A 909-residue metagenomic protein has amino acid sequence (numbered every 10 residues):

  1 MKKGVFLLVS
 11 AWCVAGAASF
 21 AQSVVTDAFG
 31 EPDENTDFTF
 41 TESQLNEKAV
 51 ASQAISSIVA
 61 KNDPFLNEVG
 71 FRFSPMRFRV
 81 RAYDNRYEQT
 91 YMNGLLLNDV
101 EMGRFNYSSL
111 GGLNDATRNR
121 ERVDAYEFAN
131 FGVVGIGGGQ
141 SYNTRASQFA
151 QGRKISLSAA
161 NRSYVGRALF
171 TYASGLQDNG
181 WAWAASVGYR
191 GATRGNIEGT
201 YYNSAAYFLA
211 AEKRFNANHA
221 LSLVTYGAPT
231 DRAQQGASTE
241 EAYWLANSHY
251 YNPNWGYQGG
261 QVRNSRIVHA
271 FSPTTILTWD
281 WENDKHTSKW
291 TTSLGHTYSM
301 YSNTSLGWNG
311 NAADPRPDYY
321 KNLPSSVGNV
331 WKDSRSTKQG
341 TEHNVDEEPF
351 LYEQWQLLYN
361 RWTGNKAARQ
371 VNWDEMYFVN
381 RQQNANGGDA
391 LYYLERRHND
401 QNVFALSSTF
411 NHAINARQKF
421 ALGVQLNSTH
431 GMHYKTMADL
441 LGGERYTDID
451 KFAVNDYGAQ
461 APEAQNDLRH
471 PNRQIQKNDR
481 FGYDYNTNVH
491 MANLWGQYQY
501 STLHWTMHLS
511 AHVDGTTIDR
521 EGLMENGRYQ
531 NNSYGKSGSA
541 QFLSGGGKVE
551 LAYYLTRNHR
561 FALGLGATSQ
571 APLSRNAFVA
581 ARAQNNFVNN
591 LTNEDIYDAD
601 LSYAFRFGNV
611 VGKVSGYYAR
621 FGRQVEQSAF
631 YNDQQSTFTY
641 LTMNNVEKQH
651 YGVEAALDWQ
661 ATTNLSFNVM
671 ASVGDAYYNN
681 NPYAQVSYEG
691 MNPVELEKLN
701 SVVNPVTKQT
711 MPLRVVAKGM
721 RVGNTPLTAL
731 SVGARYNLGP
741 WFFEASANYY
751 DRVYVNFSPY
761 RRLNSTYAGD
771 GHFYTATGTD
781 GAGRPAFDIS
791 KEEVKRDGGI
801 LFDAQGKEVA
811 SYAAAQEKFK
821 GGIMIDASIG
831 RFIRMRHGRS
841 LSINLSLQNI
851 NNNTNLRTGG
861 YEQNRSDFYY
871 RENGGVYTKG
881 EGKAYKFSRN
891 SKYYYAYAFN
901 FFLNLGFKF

Functional and structural regions predicted by a protein language model:
Q22-V24, F667, Y749-Q805, R831-F909: C-terminal beta-signal and adjacent terminal beta-strands/loops of Gram-negative outer-membrane beta-barrel proteins
D99-V100, R104, L110-S156, R167: A beta-strand signature from Gram-negative outer-membrane beta-barrel systems, especially the internal plug domain
A159-A192, N196-Q235, I267-N283: Transmembrane beta-barrel wall of Gram-negative outer-membrane proteins
A220-T278, S302-E395, G458-Q476, Q627-Y631: Acidic/polar loop-and-plug regions of large Gram-negative outer-membrane beta-barrel proteins
A237-A242, A464-Q465, R469-Q474, T517-I518 (+9 more regions): Surface-exposed extracellular loop regions of Gram-negative outer-membrane beta-barrel proteins, predominantly
N252-T274, T278, S537-F542, G546 (+7 more regions): Outer-membrane beta-barrel signature, preferentially recognizing the C-terminal barrel domain of Gram-negative
Y393, K419-T556, N576-A577, A581 (+2 more regions): Signature of Gram-negative outer-membrane beta-barrel scaffolds
Y618-R620, L641-L763, G906: Gram-negative outer-membrane beta-barrel transporters
